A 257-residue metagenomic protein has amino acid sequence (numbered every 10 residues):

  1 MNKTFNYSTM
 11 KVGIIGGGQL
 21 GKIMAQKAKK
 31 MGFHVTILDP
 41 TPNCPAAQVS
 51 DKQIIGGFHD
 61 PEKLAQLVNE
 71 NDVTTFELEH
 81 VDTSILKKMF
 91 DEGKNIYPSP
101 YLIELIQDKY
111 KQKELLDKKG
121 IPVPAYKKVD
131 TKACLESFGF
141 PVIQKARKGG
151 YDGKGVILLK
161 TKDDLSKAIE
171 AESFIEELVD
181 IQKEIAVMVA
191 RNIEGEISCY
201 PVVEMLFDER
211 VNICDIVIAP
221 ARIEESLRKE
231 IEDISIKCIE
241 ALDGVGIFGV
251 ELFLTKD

Functional and structural regions predicted by a protein language model:
M1-L102, I106-Q107: ATP-binding N-terminal substructure of ATP-dependent carboxylate-amine bond-forming enzymes
T36, T75, I96-Y97, P124 (+3 more regions): Structural detector of well-ordered beta-strand residues that form the stable sheet scaffold of enzyme domains
K52-G56, E92-G93, E114-D117, V142-I143 (+2 more regions): Short, hinge-like loop/turn segments at secondary-structure boundaries
G57-P61, T83, T131-K132, K162 (+1 more regions): Structural motif corresponding to alpha-helix initiation and N-cap regions
P61-E70, A133-F138, S166: Short amphipathic alpha-helix with an adjacent loop that forms part of the alpha/beta core around
P98-G155, K162: A conserved helix-loop-beta module that forms one wall/lid of the active-site cleft in ATP-utilizing catalytic domains
G155-K256: Internal nucleotide-binding/catalytic subdomain
